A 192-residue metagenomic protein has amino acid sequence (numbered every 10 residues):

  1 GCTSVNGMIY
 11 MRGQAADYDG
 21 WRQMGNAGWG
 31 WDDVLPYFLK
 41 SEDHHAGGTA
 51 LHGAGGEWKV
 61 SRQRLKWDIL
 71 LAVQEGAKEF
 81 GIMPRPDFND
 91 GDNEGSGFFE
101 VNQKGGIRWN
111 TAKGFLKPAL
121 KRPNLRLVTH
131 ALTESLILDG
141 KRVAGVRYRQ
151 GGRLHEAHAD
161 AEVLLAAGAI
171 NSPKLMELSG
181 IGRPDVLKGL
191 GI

Functional and structural regions predicted by a protein language model:
C2, M8, G47-T49, L138 (+2 more regions): Short, solvent-exposed loop/turn and secondary-structure capping segments
C2-L39, K188-G189: N-terminal glycine-rich phosphate/pyrophosphate-binding loop and immediately adjacent elements
C2-S4, A15-R22, A54-K59, E156 (+1 more regions): Flexible glycine/proline-enriched surface loops and loop-helix/loop-strand junctions
C2-T3, I9, G97, I170 (+1 more regions): Gly/Ser/Thr-rich beta-alpha loop segments that engage phosphate groups in nucleotides
R22-V143, R149: Conserved redox-cofactor binding core of oxidoreductases
L136, A144-I192: Glycine-rich loop(s) and the adjacent beta-strand/alpha-helix scaffold that form part
